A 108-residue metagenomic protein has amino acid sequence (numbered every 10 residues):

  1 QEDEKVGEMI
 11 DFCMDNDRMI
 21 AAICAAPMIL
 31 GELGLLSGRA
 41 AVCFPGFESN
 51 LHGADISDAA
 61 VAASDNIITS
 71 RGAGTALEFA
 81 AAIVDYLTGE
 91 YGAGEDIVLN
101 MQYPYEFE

Functional and structural regions predicted by a protein language model:
Q1-E108: Active-site-adjacent pocket-lining segments in enzyme domains
